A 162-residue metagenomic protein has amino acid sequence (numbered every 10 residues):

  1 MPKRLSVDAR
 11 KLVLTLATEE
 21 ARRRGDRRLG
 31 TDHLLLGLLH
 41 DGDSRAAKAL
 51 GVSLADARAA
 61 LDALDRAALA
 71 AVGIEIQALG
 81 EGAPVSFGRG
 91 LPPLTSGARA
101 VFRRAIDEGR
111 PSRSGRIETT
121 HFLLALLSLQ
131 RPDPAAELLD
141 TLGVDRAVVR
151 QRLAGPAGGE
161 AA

Functional and structural regions predicted by a protein language model:
M1-A162: Histone-fold recognition with a strong bias for associated Lys/Arg-rich disordered tails
